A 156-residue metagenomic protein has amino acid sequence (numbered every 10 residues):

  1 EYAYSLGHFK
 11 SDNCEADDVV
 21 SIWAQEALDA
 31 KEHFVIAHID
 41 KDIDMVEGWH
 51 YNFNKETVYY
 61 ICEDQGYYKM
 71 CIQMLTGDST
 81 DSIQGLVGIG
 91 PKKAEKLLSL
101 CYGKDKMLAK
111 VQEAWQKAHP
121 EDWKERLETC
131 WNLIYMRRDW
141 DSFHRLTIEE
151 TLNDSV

Functional and structural regions predicted by a protein language model:
E1-S155: Extended two-metal-dependent nuclease catalytic cores across DNA- and RNA-processing enzymes
